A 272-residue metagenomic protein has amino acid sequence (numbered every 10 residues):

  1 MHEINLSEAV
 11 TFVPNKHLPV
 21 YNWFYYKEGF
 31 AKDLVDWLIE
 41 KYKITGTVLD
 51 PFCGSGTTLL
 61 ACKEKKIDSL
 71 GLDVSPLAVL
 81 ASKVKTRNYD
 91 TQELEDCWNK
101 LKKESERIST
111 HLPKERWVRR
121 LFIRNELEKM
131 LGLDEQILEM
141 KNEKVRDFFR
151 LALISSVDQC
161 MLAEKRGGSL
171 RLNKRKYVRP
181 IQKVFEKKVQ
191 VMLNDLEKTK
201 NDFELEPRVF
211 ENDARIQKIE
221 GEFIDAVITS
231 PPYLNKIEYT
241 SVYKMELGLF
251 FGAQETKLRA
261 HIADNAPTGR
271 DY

Functional and structural regions predicted by a protein language model:
M1-I44: S-adenosyl-L-methionine
S7-T11, K102-S109, F122-N125, V157-S169: Short, compositionally biased low-complexity segments
K16-H17, H111-V118, G168-N173: Short linear capping/connector segments at secondary-structure termini
E28-K32, D36, L127, L131 (+1 more regions): Short, well-ordered alpha-helical scaffold segments within catalytic/effector domains
V35, V48-K63, S69-S75, S82 (+3 more regions): Conserved proline-anchored active-site loop of SAM-dependent methyltransferases that bridges a beta-strand
W37, K41-K43, L60, E64-K65 (+2 more regions): Non-catalytic nucleic-acid substrate-recognition regions in nucleic-acid-modifying enzymes
M130-T229, L234-Y243: SAM-dependent nucleic-acid methyltransferase catalytic core
Y233-Y272: SAM-dependent methyltransferase catalytic-core segment centered on the flexible catalytic loop and adjoining short
